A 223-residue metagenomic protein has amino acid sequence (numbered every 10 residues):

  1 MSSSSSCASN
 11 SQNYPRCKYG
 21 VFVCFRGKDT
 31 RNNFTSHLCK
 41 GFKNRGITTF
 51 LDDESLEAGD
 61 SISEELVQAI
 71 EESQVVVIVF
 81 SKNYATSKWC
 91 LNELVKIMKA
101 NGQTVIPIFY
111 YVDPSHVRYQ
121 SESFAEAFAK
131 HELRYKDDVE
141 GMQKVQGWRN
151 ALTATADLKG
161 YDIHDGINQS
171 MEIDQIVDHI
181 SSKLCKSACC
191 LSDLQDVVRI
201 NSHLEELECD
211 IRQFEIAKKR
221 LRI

Functional and structural regions predicted by a protein language model:
S2-V21, G27, F34-H37, E54-E65 (+1 more regions): N-terminal flanking helix/linker immediately upstream of nucleotide/cofactor-binding cores
F22, F50, I106-P107: A structural signal for isolated positions on well-ordered beta-strands in alpha/beta enzyme cores
F25-K28, S81-K82: Structural motif
C39-N44, S55, I62-N168: Cross-kingdom TIR/SEFIR domain
R45-L51: A generic structural motif
